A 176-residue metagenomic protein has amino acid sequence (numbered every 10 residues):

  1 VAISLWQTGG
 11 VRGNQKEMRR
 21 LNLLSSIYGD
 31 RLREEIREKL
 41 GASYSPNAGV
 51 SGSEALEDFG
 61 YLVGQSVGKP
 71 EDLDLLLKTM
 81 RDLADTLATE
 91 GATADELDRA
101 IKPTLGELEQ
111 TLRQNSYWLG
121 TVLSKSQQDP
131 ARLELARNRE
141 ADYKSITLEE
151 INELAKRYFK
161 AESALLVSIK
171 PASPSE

Functional and structural regions predicted by a protein language model:
V1-K16, L24, R37-S145, S163-P171: M16 family metallopeptidases and their MPP-like homologs
Y28-L32: Short Ser/Thr-interspersed hydrophobic loop/turn segments at strand-loop and sheet-helix junctions that line or gate
A155-R157: Short, exposed beta-strand-loop hairpins at the edges of beta-sheets in extracellular/periplasmic proteins
S175-E176: Extracellular/periplasmic ectodomains of large secreted or surface enzymes and adhesion receptors
